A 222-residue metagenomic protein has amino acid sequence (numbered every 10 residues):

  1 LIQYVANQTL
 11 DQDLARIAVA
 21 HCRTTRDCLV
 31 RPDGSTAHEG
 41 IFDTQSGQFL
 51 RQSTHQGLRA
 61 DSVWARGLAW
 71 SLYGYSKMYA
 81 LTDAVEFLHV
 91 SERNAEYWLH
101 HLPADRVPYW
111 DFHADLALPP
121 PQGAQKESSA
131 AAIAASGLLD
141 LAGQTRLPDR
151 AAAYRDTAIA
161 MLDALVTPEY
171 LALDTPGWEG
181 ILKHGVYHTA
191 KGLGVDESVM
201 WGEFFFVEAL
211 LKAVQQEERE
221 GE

Functional and structural regions predicted by a protein language model:
L1-E222: Glycan-recognition and catalytic cores of secretory/periplasmic carbohydrate-active enzymes
